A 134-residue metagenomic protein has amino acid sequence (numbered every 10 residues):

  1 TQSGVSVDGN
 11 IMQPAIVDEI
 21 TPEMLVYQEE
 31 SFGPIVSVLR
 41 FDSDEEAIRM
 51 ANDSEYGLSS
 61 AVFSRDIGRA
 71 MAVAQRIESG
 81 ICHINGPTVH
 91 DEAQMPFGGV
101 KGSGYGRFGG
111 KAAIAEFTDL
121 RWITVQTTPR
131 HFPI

Functional and structural regions predicted by a protein language model:
T1-S6, E19: Conserved small-domain helix->loop->beta segment predominantly found in fold-type I
I11-I134: Conserved C-terminal structural/oligomerization subdomain of aldehyde/semialdehyde dehydrogenase
